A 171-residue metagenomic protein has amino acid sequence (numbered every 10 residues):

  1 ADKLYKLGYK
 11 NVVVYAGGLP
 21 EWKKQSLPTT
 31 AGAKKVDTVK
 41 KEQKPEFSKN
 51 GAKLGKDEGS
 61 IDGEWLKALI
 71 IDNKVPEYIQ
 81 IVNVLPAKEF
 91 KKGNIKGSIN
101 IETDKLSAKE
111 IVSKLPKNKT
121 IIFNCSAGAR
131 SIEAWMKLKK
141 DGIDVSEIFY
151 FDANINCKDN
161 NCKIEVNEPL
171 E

Functional and structural regions predicted by a protein language model:
A1-E77, A87-T120, A129-E171: Rhodanese-like catalytic fold shared by cysteine-dependent sulfurtransferases and DSP/PTP-type phosphatases
C125: Short cysteine clusters
